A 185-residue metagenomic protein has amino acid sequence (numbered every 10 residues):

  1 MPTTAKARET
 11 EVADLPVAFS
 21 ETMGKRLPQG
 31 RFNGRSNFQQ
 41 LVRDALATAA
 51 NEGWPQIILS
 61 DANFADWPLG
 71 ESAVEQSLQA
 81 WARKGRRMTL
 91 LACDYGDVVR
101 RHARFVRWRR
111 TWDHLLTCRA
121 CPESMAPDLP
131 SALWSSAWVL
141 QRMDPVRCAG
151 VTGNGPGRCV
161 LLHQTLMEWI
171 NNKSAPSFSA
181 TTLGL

Functional and structural regions predicted by a protein language model:
M1-Q56, A62-L185: PLD/PLD-like phosphodiesterase catalytic module centered on the HKD motif
